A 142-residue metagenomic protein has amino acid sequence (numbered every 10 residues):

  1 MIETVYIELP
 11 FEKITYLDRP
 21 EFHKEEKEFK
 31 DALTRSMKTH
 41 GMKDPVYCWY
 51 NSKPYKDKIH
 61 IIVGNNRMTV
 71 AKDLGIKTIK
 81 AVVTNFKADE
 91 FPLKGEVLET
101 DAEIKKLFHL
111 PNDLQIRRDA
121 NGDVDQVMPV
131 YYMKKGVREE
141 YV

Functional and structural regions predicted by a protein language model:
M1-N85, F91-L98, I104: Short, charged/polar connector segments at secondary-structure boundaries
L98-V142: Alpha-helical interaction elements
